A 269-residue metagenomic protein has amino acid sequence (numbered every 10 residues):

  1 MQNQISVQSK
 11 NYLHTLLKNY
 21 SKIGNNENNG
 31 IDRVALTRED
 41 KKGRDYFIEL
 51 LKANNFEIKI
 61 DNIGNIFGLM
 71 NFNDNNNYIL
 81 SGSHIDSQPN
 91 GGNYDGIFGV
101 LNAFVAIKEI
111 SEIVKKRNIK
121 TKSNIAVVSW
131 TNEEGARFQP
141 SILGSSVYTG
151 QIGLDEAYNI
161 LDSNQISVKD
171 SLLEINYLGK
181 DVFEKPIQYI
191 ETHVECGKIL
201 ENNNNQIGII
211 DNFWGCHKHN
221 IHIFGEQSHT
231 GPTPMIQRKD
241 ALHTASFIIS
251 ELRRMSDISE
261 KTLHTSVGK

Functional and structural regions predicted by a protein language model:
Q2-T37, T131: N-terminal capping segment at the start of a domain
N25-N71: A non-catalytic alpha/beta surface segment that caps or lines the substrate-entry region of metallo-dependent hydrolase
L36, I85-Y94, G135-A136, S228-Q237: A short glycine/serine-rich beta->alpha loop
F47, V100-I110, A245-I248, L252: Buried hydrophobic packing segments
L50, N54, I66-F98: Catalytic-core environment of secreted peptidases
D61-I63, L80, N118-T131, P186 (+1 more regions): Beta-strand segments within the central parallel beta-sheet cores of soluble alpha/beta enzyme folds
S87-N164: A generic, well-ordered mixed alpha/beta core segment in the N-terminal half of proteins
N132-E133, Q139-K269: Midchain, well-structured core segments that form catalytic/ion-binding scaffolds
